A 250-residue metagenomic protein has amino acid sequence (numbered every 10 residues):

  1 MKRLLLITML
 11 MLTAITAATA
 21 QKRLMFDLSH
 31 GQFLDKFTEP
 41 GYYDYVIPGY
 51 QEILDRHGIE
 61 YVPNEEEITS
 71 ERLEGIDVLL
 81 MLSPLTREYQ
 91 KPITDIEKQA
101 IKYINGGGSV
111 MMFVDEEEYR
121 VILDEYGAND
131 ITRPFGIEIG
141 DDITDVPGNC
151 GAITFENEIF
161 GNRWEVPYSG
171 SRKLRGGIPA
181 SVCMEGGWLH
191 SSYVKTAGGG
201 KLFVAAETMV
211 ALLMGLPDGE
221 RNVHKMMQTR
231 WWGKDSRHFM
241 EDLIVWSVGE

Functional and structural regions predicted by a protein language model:
M1-L4: Positively charged n-region of N-terminal signal peptides that target proteins for export
L6-A18: Hydrophobic h-region of N-terminal signal peptides that target proteins for export in Gram-negative bacteria
A20-E250: Short, surface-exposed patches at the edges or C-terminal ends of soluble domains, predominantly
